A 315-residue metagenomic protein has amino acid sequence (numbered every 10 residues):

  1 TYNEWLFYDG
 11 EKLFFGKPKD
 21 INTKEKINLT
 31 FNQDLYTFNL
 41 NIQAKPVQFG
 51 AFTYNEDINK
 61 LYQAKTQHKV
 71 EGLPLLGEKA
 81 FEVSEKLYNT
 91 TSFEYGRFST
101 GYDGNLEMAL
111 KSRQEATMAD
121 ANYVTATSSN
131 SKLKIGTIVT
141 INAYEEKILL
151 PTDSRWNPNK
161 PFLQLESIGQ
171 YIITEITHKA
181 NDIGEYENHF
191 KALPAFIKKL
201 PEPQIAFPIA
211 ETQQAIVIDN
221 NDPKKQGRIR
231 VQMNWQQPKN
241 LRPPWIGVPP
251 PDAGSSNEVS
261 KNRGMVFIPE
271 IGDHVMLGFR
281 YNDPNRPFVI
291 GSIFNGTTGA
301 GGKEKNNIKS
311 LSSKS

Functional and structural regions predicted by a protein language model:
T1-S315: Amphipathic alpha-helical and helix-coil boundary elements used as assembly and membrane-proximal scaffolds
